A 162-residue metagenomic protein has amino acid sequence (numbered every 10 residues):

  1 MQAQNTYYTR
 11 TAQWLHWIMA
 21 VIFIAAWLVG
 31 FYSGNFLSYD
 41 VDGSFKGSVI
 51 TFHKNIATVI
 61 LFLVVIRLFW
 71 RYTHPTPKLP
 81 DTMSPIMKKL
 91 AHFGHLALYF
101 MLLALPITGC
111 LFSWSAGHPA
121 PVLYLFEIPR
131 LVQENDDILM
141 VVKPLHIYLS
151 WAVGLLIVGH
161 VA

Functional and structural regions predicted by a protein language model:
M1-A162: Membrane-embedded alpha-helical bundles that constitute the cytochrome b-like, heme-associated redox core of multi-pass
